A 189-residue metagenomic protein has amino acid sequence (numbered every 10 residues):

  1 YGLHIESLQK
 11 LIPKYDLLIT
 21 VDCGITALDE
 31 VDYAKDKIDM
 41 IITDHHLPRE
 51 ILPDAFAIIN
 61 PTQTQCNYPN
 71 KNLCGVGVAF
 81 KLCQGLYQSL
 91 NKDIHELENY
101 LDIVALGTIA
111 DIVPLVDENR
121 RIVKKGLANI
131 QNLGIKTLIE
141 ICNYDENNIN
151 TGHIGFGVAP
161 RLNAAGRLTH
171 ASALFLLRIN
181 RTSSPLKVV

Functional and structural regions predicted by a protein language model:
Y1-V189: Replace "Mg2+/Mn2+-dependent" with "divalent metal-dependent
